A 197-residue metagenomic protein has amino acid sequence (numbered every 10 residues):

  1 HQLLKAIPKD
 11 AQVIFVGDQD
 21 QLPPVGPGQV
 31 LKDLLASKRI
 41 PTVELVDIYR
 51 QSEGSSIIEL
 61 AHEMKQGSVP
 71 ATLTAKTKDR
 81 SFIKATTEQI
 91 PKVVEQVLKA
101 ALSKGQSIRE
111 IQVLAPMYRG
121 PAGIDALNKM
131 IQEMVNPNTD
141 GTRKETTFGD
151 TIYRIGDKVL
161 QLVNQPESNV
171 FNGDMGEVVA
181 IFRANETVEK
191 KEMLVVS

Functional and structural regions predicted by a protein language model:
H1-S197: Conserved ATP-binding/catalytic motifs of P-loop helicase motor domains
